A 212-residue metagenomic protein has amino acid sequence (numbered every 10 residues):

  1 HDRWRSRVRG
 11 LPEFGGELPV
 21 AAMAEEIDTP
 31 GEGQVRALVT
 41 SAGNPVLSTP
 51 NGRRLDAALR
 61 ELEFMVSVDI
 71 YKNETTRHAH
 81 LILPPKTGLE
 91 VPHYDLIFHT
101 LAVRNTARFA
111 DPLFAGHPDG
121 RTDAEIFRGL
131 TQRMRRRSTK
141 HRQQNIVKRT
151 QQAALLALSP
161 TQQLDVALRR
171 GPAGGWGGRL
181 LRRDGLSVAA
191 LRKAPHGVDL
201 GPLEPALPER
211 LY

Functional and structural regions predicted by a protein language model:
H1-L168: Non-catalytic alpha/beta scaffold blocks inside enzyme catalytic domains
H1-P12, A153-Y212: Long, low-complexity segments enriched in small/aliphatic residues
